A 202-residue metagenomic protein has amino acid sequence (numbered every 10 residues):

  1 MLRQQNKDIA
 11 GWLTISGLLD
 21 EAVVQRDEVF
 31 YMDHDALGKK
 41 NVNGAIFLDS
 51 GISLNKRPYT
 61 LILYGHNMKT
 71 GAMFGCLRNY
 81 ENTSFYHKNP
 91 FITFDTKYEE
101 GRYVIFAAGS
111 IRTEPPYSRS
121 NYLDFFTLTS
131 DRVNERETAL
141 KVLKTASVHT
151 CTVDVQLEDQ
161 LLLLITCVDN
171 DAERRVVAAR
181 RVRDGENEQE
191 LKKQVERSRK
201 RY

Functional and structural regions predicted by a protein language model:
M1-Y202: Solvent-exposed, non-transmembrane regions of membrane-associated and secreted proteins
